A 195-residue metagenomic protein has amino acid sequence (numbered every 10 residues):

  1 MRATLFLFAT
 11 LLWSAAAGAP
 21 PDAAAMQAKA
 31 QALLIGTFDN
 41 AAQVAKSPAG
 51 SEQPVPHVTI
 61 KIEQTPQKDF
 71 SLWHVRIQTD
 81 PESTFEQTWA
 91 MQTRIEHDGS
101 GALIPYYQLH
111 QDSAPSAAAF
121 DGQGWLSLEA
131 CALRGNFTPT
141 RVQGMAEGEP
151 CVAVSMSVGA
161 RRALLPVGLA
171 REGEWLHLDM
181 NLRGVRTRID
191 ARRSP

Functional and structural regions predicted by a protein language model:
M1-T4: Positively charged n-region of N-terminal signal peptides that target proteins for export
A9-G18: Hydrophobic h-region of N-terminal signal peptides that target proteins for export in Gram-negative bacteria
A23, Q27-S51, T65, R76-P195: Calycin-type beta-barrel ligand-binding domains and close structural analogs
Q53-P66: Short secondary-structure subsegments characteristic of cysteine-rich extracellular domains
L72-H74: Glycine- and aromatic-enriched membrane insertion/assembly motifs of diderm outer-membrane and organelle channel
